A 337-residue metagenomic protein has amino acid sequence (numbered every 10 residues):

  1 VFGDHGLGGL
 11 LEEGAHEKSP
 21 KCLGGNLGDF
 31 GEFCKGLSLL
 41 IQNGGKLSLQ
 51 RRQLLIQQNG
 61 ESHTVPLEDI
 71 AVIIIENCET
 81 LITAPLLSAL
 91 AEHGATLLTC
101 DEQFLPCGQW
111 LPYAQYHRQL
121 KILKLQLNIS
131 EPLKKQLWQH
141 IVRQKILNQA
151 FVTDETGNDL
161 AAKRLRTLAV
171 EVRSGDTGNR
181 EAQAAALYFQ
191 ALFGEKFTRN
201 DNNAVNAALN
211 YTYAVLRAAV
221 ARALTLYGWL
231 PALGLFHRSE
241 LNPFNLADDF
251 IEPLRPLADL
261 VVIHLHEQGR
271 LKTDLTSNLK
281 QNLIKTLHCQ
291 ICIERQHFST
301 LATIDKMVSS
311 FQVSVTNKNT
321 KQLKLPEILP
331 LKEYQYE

Functional and structural regions predicted by a protein language model:
V1-L39: Intrinsic disorder/low-complexity segments
C22, C34, C78, C100 (+2 more regions): Generic recognition of cysteine residues
K35-H63: N-terminal, Lys/Arg-enriched amphipathic/low-complexity engagement segments that precede the first folded domain
Q42-G45, E92, P106-L111, Q115-E337: Active-site helix-to-loop segments that bind/position phosphate- or nucleotide-bearing substrates and donors across
L49, T64, I82-T83, Q322: Short N-terminal binding/cap micro-motifs at the start of the first secondary-structure element
T64-L67, T198-N200: A short alpha-helix capping/helix-coil boundary motif
V65-R118: Glycine/small-residue-rich interface belts in oligomeric ring/scaffold proteins and their assembly partners
